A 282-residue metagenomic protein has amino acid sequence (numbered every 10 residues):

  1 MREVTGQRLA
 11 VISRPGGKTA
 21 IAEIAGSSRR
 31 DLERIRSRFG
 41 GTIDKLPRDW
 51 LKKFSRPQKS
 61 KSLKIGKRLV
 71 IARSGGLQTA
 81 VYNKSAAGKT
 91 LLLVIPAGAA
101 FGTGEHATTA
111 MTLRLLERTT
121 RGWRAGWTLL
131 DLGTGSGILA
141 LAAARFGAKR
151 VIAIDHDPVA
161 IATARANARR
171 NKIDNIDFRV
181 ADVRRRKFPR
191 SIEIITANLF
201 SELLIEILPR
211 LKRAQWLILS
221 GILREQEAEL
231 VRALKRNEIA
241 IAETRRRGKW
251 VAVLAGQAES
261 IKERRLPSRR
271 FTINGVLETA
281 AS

Functional and structural regions predicted by a protein language model:
M1-Q78, Y82: N-terminal auxiliary segments of SAM/dcSAM-dependent transferases
S55-W123: SAM-dependent Rossmann-like transferase core, predominantly class I methyltransferases with a strong bias toward
G75-G76, A80, T134-S136, E259-R270 (+2 more regions): Intrinsic, low-complexity polybasic segments
A99, T103-R184: Conserved SAM/SAH cofactor-binding pocket of Class I
V183-P189, I205: Short conserved loop adjoining the S-adenosyl-L-methionine
I194-T196: Hydrophobic beta-strand segment of the Class I
I205-L217: A short glycine-rich, Lys/Arg-flanked "PGG" loop and its adjoining helix->strand segment in the class I
L223-A258, S282: Active-site capping/gating segments
